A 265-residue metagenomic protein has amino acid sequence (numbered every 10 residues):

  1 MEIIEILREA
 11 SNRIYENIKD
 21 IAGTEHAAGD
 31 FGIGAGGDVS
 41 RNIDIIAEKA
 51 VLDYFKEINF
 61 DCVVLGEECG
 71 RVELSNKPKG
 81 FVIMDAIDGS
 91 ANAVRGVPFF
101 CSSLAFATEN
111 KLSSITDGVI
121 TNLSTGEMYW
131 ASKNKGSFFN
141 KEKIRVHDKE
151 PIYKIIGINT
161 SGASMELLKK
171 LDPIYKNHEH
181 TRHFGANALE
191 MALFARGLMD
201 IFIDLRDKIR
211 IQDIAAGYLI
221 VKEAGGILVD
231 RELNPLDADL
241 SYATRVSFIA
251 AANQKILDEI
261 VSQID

Functional and structural regions predicted by a protein language model:
M1-I87: N-terminal subdomain of lithium-sensitive/metallo-dependent phosphomonoesterases centered on the IMPase/IPPase/PAP
I4-L7, S11, I18, E57 (+1 more regions): An extended, acidic
R8-E9, E16-D20, A28, D38-I45 (+2 more regions): Alpha-helical substrate-recognition element adjacent to the catalytic core
D44, F55, S90, A131 (+2 more regions): Residue-level signal for inorganic ion chemistry
E67, T121, L205: Conserved residues at the C-terminal ends of beta-strands
K77-N134, Y153: DPxDG-like acidic metal-binding loop motif
K111, G136-F139, I144, K255-E259: Short helix-loop capping/hinge motifs at secondary-structure junctions, enriched in acidic/polar residues
